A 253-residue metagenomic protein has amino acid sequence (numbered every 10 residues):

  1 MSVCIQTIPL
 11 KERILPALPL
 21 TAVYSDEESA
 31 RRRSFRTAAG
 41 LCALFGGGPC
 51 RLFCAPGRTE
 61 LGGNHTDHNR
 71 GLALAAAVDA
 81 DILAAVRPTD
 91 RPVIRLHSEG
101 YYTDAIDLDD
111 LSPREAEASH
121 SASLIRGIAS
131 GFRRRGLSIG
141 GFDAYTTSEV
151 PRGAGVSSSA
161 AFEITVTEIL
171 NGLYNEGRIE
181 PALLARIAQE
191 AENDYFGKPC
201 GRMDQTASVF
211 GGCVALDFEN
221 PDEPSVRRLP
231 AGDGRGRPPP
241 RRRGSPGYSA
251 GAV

Functional and structural regions predicted by a protein language model:
S2, N69, G172-V253: ATP-dependent small-molecule kinase catalytic core of the GHMP/sugar-kinase superfamily and closely related
S2-L52, A80-I187: Anion-binding (especially nucleotide phosphate/pyrophosphate-binding) glycine-rich loop and adjoining beta-alpha core
C54-P56: Short Gly/Ser/Thr- and Asp/Glu-enriched loop/turn motifs at secondary-structure junctions
R58, A73-A75, A215: Short glycine-aspartate micro-motif
H65-D79: Glycine-rich loop at the start of a catalytic domain that most often binds anionic cofactors/ligands
